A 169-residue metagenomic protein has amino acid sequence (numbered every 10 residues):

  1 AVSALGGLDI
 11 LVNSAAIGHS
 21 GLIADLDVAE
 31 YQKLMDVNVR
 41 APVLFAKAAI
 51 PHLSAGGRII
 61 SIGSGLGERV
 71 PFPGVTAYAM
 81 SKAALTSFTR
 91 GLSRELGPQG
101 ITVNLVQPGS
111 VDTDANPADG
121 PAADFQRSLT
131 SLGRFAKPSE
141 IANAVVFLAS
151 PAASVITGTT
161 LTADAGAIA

Functional and structural regions predicted by a protein language model:
A1-G6: Conserved amphipathic alpha-helix within the SDR
S14-H19, A165-G166: Conserved NAD(P)H cofactor-binding loop of Rossmann-fold oxidoreductase domains
L22-I23, E30-Q32, Q126: Substrate-binding pocket helix/loop in short-chain dehydrogenase/reductase
L26, V70-A79, G91: Active-site loop-to-helix junction immediately N-terminal to the catalytic Tyr of the SDR YXXXK motif in Rossmann-fold
A46, S81, T89: Active-site helix of classical SDR
P51, R94-E95, S154: Alpha-helical segment proximal to the catalytic Tyr-Lys
P98, L105, R127-I156, A163-A165: C-terminal helical subdomain
